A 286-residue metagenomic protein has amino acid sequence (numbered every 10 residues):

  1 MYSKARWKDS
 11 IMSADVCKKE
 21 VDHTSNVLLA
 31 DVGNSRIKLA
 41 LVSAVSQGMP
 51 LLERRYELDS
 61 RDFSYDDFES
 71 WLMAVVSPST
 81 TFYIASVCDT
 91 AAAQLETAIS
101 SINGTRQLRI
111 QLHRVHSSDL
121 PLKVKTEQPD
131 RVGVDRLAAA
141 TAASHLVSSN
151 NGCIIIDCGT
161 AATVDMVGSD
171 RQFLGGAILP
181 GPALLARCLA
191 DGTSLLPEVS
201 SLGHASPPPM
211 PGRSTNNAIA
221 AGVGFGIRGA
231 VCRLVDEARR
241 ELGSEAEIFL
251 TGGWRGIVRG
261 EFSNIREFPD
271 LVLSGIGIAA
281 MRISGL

Functional and structural regions predicted by a protein language model:
S13-A74, Q172-L195, A205-P209, R266: Short glycine-rich, Thr/Ser-proximal phosphate-binding strand/loop in the N-terminal lobe of ATP-dependent enzymes
V27-D31, Y83, C153-D157, F249: Short glycine-aspartate micro-motif
S35, A161, G256: Conserved Rossmann-like nucleotide-cofactor binding loop
D67-T81, I102-N103, V235-A246: Phosphate/pyrophosphate-binding loops at sites that engage ATP/ADP/AMP, CoA/4′-phosphopantetheine, polyphosphate
S79-C88, L112-H113, G243-G253: Short glycine-rich phosphate-binding loop at a beta-alpha junction
Q111-R114, D119-G192, G224-L234: Phosphate-binding/catalytic loop of phosphoryl-transfer enzymes
L179-E241: Active-site rim beta-loop-alpha module in soluble metabolic enzymes
S194, R266-L286: Glycine-rich phosphate-binding/hydrolytic loop that grips phosphoryl groups
